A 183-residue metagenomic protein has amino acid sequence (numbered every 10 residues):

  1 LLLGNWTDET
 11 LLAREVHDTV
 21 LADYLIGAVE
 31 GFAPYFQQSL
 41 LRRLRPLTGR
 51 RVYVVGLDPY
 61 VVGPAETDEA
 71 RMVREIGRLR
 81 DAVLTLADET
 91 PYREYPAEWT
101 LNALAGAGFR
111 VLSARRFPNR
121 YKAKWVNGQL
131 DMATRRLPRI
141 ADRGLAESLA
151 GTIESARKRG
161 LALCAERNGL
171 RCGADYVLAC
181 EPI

Functional and structural regions predicted by a protein language model:
L2-L3: Conserved residues in the N-terminal Rossmann fold of short-chain dehydrogenase/reductase
T7-V20: A short acidic, Gly/Pro-enriched loop at the edge of an enzyme's catalytic core that lines a small-molecule cofactor
A28-T48, V54-G56: A short, conserved alpha-helix within the catalytic core of class I
R51-A82, G128: Conserved class I S-adenosyl-L-methionine
T90-F109: Short alpha-helix
A107-G108, G169-I183: Core SAM-dependent methyltransferase catalytic element
F109-Y121: Conserved S-adenosyl-L-methionine
P118-R167: C-terminal helical/coil "lid" or tail adjacent to the Rossmann-like core of SAM-dependent
